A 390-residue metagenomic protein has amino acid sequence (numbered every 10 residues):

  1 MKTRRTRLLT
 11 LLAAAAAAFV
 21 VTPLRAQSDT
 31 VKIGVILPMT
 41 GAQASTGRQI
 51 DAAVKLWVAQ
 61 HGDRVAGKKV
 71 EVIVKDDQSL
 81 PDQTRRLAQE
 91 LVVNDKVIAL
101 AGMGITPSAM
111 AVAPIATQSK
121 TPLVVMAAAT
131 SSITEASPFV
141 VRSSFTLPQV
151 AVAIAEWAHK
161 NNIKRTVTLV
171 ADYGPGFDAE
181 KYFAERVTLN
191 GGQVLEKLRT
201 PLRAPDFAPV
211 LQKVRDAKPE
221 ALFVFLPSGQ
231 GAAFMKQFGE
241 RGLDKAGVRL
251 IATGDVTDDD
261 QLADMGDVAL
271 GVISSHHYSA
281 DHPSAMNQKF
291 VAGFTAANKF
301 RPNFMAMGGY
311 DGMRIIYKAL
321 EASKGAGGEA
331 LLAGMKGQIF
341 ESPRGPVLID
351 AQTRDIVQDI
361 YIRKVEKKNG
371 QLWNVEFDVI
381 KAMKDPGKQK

Functional and structural regions predicted by a protein language model:
K2-R5, L9-A15, A26-K390: Extracytosolic ligand-binding ectodomains
V20-A26: Sec/Tat signal peptide C-region and signal peptidase I cleavage site
